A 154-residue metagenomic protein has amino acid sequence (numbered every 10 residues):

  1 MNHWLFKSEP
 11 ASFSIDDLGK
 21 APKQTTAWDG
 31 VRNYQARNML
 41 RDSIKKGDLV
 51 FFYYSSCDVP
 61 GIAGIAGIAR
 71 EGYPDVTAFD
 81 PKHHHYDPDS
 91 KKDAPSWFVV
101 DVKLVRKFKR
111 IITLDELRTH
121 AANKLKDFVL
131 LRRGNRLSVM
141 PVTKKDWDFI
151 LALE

Functional and structural regions predicted by a protein language model:
M1-K46, D146-W147, E154: Compositionally biased, charged N-terminal/linker segments
H3-W4, T26, V99-V100, L137-M140: A broad, low-specificity signal marking well-ordered, structured residues that form hydrophobic/aromatic
I44-K45, P60-A63: Short glycine/proline-enriched turns and hinge-like loops at secondary-structure junctions
Y53-P60: Short, charged beta-turn/beta-strand-edge "cap" motif at the junction between a beta-strand and an adjacent loop
G64-L137: Aromatic- and Lys/Arg-enriched surface recognition patch
N135, V139, D148-I150, E154: Long terminal accessory segments
